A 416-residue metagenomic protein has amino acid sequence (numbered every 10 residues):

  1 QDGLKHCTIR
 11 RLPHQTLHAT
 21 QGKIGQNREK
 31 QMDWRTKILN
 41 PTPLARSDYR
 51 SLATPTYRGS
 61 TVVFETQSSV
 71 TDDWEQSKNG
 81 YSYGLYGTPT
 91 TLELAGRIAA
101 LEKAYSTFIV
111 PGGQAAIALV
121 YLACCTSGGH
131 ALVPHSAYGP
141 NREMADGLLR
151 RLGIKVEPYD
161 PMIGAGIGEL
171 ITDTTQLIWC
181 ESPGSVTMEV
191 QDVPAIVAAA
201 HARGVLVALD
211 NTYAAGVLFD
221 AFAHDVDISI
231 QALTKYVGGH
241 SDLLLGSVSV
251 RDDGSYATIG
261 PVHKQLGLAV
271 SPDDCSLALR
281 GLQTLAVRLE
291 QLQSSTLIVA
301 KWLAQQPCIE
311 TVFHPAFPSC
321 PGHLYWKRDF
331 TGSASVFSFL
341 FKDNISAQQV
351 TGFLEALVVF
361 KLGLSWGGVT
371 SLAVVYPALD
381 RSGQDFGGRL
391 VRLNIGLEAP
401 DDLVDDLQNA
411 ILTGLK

Functional and structural regions predicted by a protein language model:
Q1, P13, Q21: Short Gly/Ser/Thr- and charged-rich N-terminal loops/segments that act as flexible capping/hinge elements
R28-Q31, D146-G147, K155-E157, I345 (+1 more regions): PLP-dependent enzyme catalytic core of the Aspartate aminotransferase-like
Q31-Y57: Short conserved active-site loop signatures built around small residues
I38-L44, S106-Q305, F313: Conserved PLP-enzyme active-site core in the AAT-like
D48, E65-T66, V70-D73, K78 (+3 more regions): Active-site C-terminal subdomain of aminotransferase-like
T61, T66-A118, P140-G147: Conserved N-terminal alpha-helix of the aminotransferase class I/II PLP-enzyme fold
